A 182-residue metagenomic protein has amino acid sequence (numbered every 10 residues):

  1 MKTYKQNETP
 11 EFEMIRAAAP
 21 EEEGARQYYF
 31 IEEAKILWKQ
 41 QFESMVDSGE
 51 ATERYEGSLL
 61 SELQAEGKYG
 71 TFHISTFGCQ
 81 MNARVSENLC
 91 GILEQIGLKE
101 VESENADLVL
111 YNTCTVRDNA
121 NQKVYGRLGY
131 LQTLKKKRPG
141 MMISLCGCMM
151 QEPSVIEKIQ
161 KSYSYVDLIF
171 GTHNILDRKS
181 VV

Functional and structural regions predicted by a protein language model:
K2-L176: Cofactor-cradling patches in redox/metallo enzymes
K179-V182: Conserved small/polar residues in nucleotide/adenosyl-binding loops
